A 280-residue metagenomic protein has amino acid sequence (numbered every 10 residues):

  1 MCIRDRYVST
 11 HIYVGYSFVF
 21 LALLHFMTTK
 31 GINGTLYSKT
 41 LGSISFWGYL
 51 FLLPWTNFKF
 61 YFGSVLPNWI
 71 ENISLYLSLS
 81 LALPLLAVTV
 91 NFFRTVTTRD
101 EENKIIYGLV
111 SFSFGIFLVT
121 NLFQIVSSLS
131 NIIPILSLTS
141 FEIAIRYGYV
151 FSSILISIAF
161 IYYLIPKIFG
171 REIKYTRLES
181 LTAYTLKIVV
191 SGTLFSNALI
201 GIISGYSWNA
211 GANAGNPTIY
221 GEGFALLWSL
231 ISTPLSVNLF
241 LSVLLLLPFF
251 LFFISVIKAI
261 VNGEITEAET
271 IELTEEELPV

Functional and structural regions predicted by a protein language model:
M1-I3: Short, small-residue-biased leader/transition segments that mark boundaries at the very start of proteins
D5-G31, K39-Y61, S74-R94, Y107-S130 (+4 more regions): Hydrophobic cores of alpha-helical transmembrane segments in multi-pass integral membrane proteins
Y61-I70: Membrane-interface helix caps and helix-loop-helix hairpins in membrane proteins
V96-I105: Histidine/acidic residue-rich metal-binding segments in metalloenzymes
I132-L138: Juxtamembrane/interface segments of multi-pass membrane proteins
